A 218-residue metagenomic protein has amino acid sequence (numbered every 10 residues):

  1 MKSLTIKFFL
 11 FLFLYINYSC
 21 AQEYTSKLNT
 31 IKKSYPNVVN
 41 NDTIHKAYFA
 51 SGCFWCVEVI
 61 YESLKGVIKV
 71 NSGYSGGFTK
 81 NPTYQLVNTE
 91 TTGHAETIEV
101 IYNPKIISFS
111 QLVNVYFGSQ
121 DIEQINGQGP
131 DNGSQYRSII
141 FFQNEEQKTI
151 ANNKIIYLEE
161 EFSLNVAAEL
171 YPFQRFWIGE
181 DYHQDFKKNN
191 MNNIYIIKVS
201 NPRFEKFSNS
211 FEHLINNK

Functional and structural regions predicted by a protein language model:
M1-K27: Bacterial Sec-dependent N-terminal signal peptides
C20-K218: Flexible coil/turn and secondary-structure edge motifs
